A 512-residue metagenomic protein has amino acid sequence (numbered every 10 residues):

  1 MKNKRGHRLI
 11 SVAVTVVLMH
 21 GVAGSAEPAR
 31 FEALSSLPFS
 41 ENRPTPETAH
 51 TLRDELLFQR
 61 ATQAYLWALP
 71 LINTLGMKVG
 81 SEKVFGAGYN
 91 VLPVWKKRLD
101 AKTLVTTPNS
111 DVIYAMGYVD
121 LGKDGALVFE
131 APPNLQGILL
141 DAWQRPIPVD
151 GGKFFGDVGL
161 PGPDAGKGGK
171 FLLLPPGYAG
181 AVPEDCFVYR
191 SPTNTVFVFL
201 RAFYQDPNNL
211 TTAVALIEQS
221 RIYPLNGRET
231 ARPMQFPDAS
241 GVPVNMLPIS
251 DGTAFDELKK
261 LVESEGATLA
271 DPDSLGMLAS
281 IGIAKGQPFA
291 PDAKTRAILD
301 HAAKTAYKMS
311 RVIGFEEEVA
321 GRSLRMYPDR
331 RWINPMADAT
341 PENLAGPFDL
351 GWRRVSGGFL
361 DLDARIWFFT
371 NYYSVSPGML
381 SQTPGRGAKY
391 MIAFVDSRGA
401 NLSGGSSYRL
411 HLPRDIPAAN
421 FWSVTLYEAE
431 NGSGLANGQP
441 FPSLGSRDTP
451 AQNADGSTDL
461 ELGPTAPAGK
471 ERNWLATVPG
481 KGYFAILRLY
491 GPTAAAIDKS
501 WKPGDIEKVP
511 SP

Functional and structural regions predicted by a protein language model:
M1-K2, V17: Generic N-terminal leader/processing signal
K2-S11: Bacterial N-terminal signal peptides that target proteins for export
G6, G21-G24: Residue-identity detector for glycine
S11-G21: Bacterial N-terminal signal peptides
A26-P512: A compositional/structural signature for long, glycine/proline-rich flexible linkers and loops on extracytoplasmic
